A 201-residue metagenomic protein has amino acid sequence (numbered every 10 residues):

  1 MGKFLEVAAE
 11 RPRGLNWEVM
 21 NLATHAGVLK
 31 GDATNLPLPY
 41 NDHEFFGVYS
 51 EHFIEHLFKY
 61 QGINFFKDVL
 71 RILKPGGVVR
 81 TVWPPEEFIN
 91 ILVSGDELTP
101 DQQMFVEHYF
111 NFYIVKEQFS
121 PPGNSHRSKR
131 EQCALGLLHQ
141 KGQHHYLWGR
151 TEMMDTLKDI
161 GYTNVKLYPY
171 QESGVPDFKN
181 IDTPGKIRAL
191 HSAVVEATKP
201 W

Functional and structural regions predicted by a protein language model:
G2-I89, V195-K199: Conserved SAM-binding loop
Q61-D68, K74, V78-W201: S-adenosyl-L-methionine-dependent methyltransferase catalytic module, highlighting the catalytic core
